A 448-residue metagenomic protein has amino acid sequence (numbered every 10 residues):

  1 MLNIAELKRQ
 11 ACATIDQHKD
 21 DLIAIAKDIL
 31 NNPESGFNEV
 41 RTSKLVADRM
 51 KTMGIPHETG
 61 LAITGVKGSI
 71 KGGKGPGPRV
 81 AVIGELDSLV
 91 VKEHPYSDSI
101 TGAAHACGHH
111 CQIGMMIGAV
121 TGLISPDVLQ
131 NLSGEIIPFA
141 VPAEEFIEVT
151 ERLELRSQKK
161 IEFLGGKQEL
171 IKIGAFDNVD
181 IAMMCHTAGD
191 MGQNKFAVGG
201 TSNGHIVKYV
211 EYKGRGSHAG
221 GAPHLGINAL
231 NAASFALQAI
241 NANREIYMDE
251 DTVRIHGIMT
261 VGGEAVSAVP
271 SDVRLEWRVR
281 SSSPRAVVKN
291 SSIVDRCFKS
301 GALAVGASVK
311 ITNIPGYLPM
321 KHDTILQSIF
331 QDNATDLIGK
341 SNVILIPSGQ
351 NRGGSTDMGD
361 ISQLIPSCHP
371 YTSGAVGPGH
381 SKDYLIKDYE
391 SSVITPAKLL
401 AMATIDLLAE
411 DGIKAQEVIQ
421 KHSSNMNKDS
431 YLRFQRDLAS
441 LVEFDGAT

Functional and structural regions predicted by a protein language model:
L2-A106, H110-I137, P142-A143: Acidic/His- and Gly-rich active-site-bordering loop/insert found across diverse amide/peptide-bond hydrolases
L2-N3, N231-T448: Metal-dependent amide/peptide-bond hydrolase catalytic core, centered on the "pita-bread" metallohydrolase fold
I29, G68, V82, H109 (+7 more regions): Divalent metal-coordination and catalytic microenvironments
L30-N32, D87, H105, H109-Q112 (+4 more regions): Histidine-centered active-site/metal-ligand motif
I70, Y212-G214, V279-S281: Short beta-strand-to-loop capping motifs
P78-A81, E135-I137, D180-M183, N342-V343 (+1 more regions): Structural motif
V82-Y96, T201-Y212, P370-G379: Acidic-glycine-rich active-site phosphate/pyrophosphate-binding loop
H94-A104, H110-C111, L123-H256, G263-A268: Histidine/acidic-residue-rich, glycine-tolerant segments that coordinate divalent metal ions
